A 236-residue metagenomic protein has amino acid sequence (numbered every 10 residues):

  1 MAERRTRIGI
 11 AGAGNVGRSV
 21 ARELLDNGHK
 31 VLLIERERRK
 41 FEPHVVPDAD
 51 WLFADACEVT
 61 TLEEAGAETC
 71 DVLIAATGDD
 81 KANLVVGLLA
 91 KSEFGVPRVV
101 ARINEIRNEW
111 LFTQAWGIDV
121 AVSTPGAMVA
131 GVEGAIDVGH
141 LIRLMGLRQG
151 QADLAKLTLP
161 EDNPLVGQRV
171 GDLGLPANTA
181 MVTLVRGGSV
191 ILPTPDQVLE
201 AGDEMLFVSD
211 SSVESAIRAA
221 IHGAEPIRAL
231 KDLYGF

Functional and structural regions predicted by a protein language model:
M1-F236: Cytosolic regulatory regions of ion transport systems
